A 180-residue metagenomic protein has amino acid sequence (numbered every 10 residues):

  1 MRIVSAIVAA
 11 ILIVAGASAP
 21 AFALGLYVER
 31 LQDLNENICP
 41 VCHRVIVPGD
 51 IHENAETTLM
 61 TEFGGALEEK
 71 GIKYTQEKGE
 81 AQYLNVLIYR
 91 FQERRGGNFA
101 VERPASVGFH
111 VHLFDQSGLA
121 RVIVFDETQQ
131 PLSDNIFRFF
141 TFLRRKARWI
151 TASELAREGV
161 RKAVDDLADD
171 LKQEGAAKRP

Functional and structural regions predicted by a protein language model:
M1-A6: Positively charged n-region of N-terminal signal peptides that target proteins for export
I7, S18-E68, A168-P180: A structural "domain/chain start" motif
F22-G25, M60, E69-Y74, A120-P180: C-terminal/domain-edge helix-coil "capping" segments
V45-N54, G97-N98, R145-E154: Second-shell loop/turn segments in exported
H52-R95: Short, solvent-exposed, polar/charged sequence segments at loop or secondary-structure edges
K78-T128, L132-K146: Surface-exposed short loop/turn segments
